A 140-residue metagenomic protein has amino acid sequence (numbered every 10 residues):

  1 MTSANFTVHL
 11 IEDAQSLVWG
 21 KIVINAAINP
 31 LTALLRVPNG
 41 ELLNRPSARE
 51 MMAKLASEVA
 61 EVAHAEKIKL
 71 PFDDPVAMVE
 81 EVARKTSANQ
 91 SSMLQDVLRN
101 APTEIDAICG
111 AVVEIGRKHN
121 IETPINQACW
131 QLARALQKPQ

Functional and structural regions predicted by a protein language model:
M1-I24, L31-D73: Internal alpha-helical scaffold of NAD(P)-dependent oxidoreductase catalytic cores
T2, E41, M52-Q140: NAD(P)-dependent Rossmann-like dehydrogenase/reductase catalytic/cofactor-binding core
G20, I24-A27, L31, Q90 (+2 more regions): Alpha-helical structural signal
